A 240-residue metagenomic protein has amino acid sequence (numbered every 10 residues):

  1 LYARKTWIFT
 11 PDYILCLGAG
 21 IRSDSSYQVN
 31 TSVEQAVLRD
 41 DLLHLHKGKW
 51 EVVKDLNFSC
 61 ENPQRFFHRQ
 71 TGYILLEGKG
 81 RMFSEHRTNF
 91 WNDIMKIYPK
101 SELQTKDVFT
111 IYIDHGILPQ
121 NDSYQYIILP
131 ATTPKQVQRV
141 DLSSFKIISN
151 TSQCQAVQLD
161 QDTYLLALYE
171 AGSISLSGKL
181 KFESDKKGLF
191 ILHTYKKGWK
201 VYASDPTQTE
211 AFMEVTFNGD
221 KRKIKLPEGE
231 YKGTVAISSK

Functional and structural regions predicted by a protein language model:
L1-W50, K54-Q64, R69-G72, E77-K79: Catalytic and substrate-binding regions of extracellular carbohydrate-active enzymes, especially polysaccharide lyases
A3, E77-L165: Accessory, solvent-exposed terminal regions and/or long lumenal/extracellular loops of proteins
K5-W7, R65, G72-E77, R81-F90 (+3 more regions): Broad, structure-driven detector of short, well-ordered beta-strand segments within folded domains
I8-Y13, S23-Y27, V37, L103-T105 (+3 more regions): A structural signal for short secondary-structure junctions
W50-T110, S173-L176, K181, Q208: Trp/Gly-enriched beta-strand surface patches
S59, R65-F67, G72-L75, D122-I127 (+1 more regions): C-terminal beta-strand-rich structural cap/linker in extracellular carbohydrate-active enzymes
L129-K240: Non-catalytic terminal regions with compositionally biased, polar/charged low complexity
